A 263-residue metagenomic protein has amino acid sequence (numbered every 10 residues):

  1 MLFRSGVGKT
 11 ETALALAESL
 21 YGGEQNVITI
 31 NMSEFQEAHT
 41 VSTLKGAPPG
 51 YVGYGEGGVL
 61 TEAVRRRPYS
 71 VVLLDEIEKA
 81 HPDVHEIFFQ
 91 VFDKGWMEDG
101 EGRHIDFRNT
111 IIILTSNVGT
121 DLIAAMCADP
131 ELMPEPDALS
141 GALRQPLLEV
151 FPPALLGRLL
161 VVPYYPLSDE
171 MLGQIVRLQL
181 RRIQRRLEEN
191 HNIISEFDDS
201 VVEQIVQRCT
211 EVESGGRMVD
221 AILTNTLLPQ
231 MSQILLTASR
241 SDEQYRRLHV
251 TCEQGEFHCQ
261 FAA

Functional and structural regions predicted by a protein language model:
F3-A263: AAA+ P-loop NTPase nucleotide-binding core of proteostasis motors
